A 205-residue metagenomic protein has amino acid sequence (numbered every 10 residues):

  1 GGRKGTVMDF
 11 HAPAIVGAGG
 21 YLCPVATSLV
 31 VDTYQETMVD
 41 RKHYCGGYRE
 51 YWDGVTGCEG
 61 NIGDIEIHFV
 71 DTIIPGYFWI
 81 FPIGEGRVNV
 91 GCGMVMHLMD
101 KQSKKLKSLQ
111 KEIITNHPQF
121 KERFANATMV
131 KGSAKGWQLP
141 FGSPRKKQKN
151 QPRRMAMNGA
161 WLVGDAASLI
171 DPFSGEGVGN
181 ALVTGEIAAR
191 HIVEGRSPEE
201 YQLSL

Functional and structural regions predicted by a protein language model:
G1-N126: Predominantly flavin-linked oxidoreductase catalytic cores and closely associated redox partners
G84, G164-A166, L205: Short, small-residue-rich loop/turn micro-motifs
L98-H191: FAD/FMN-dependent oxidoreductases across multiple families
R190-L205: C-terminal helical "tail/cap" subdomain of flavin- and related membrane-associated enzymes
